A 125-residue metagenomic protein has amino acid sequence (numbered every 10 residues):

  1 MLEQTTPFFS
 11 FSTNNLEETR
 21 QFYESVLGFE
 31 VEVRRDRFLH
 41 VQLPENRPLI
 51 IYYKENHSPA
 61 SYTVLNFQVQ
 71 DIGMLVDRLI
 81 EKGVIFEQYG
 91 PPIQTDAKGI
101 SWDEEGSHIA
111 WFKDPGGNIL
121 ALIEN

Functional and structural regions predicted by a protein language model:
M1-E17, P48, Y62-L65, I123-N125: N-terminal beta-strand motif that seeds the catalytic metal site of vicinal oxygen chelate
M1-L2, F67, D77-N125: Vicinal oxygen chelate
N15, E24, L39-V41, V76 (+1 more regions): A generic "structured core" feature
N15-L16, V69-G73: Helix N-cap motif at beta-to-alpha junctions
E17-E30: Amphipathic alpha-helical segments
E18-T19, D36, M74: Short Gly/charged-rich anion-binding patches and loops
F22, S61, G73-R78: Short amphipathic alpha-helices within nucleic acid-binding modules
E30-T63, V69, E87-Q88, E105 (+1 more regions): Conserved short beta-strand elements that form part of the metal-binding/catalytic scaffold of enzyme active sites
